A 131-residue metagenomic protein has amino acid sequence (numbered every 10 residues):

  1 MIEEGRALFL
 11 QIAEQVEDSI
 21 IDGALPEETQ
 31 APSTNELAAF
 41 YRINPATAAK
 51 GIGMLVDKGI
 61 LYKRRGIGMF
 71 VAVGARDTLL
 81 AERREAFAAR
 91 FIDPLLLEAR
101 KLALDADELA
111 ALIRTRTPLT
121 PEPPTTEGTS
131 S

Functional and structural regions predicted by a protein language model:
M1-A31, N35-E36, L80-E82, A86 (+1 more regions): Extreme N-terminal segment that seeds HTH/winged-HTH DNA-binding domains in transcriptional regulators
A7, G53, G68-F70: Gly/Ser/Thr-rich beta-alpha loop segments that engage phosphate groups in nucleotides
L10, A46-A48, R65, L96: Hydrophobic alpha-helical segments
D22, E27, K50, R65-I67: Short glycine-rich loop/turn motifs that provide flexible caps or phosphate-binding loops at active sites
T29, D57, A72-G74, D105: Residues at secondary-structure transition points
Q30-K63: N-terminal helix-turn-helix
S33, I67-V73: Minor-groove-contacting beta-hairpin "wing" of winged helix-turn-helix DNA-binding domains
R76-T78: A short, flexible beta-alpha/helix-coil linker loop
